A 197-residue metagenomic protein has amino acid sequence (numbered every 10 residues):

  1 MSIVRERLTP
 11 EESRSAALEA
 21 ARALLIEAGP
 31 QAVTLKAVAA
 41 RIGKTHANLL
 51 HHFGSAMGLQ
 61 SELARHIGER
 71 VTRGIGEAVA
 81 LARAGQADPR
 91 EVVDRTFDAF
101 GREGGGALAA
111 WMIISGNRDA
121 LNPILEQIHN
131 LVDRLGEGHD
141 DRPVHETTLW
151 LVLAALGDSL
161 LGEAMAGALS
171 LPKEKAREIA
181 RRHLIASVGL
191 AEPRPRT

Functional and structural regions predicted by a protein language model:
M1-E12, P195-T197: N-terminal intrinsically disordered/low-complexity leader segments
A16, A20, L24-G58, E62: Helix-turn-helix
A16, E91, L108-W111, E146-L153: Amphipathic alpha-helical interaction segments
A20-A28, R73-L81, L108, M112 (+2 more regions): Solvent-exposed, amphipathic alpha-helical segments
A56, L63, I67, V71 (+1 more regions): Hydrophobic/aromatic residues within well-ordered alpha-helical segments
E62, R73-G106, G138-D141, T148: Hydrophobic alpha-helical connector segments
D94-H129, E163-M165: Amphipathic alpha-helical segments used for helix-helix packing
R118-H129, L135-T197: Hydrophobic/aromatic-rich alpha-helical bundle segments in the mid-to-C-terminal region
